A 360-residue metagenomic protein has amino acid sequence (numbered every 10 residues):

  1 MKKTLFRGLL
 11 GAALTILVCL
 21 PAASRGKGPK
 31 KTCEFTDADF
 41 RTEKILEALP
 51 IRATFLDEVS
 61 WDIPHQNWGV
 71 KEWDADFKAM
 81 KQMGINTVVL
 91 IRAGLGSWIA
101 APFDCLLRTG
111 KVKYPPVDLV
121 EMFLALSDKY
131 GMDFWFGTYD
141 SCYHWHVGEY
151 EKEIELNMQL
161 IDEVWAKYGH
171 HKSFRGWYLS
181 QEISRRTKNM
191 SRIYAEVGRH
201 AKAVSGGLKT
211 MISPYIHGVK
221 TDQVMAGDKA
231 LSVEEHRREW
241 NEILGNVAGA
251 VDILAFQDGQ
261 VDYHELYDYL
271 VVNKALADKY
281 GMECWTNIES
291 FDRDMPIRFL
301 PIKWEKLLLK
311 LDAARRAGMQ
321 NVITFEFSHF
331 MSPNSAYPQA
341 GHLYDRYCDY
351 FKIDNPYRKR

Functional and structural regions predicted by a protein language model:
M1-L10: Bacterial N-terminal signal peptides that target proteins for export
K3, P21-A23, A48: General helical secondary-structure elements
G11-C19: Bacterial N-terminal signal peptides
C19-C33: Bacterial Sec-dependent signal peptides at the C-terminal "C-region" and cleavage site
K30-R360: Glycan-processing catalytic domains of CAZymes
